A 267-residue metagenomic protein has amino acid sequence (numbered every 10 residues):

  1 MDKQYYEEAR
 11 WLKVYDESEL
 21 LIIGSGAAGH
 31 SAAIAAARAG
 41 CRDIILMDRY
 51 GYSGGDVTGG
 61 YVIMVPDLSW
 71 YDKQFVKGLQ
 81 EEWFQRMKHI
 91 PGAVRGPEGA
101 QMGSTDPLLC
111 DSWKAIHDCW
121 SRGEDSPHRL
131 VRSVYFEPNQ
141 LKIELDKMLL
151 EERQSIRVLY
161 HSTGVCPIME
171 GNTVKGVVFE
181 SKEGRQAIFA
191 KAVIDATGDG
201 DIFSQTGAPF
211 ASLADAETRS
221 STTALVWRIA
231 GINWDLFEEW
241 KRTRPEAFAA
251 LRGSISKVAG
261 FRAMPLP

Functional and structural regions predicted by a protein language model:
D2, A9, Y15-E17, C41-D43 (+2 more regions): Conserved N-terminal/central alpha/beta ligand/cofactor-binding core
D16-S18, E183-A192: Core beta-strand elements of the Rossmann-like FAD/NAD(P) dinucleotide-binding domain in flavoenzyme oxidoreductases
L20-I44: N-terminal Rossmann-like FAD-binding beta1-loop-alpha1 element of flavoenzymes
S25, S181, T197, T206: Glycine-rich, N-terminal phosphate-binding loop of Rossmann-like dinucleotide-binding domains
Y50, E183, A192, A196-D201: Glycine-/small-residue-rich beta->alpha transition segments that form the dinucleotide
D56, G78, N172, T197 (+1 more regions): Short, solvent-exposed loop/turn segments at the edges of secondary structure
I168-A187: Conserved beta-strand-loop-beta-strand element in the redox core of flavoprotein oxidoreductases
I202-P267: Rossmann-like dinucleotide-binding core of oxidoreductases
